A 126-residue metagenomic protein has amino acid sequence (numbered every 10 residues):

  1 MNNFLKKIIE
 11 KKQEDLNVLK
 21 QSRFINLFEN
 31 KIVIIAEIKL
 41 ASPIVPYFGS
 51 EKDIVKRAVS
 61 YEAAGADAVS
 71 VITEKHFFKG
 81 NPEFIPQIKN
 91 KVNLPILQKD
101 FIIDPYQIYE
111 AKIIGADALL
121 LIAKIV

Functional and structural regions predicted by a protein language model:
M1-I96, I103: Conserved N-terminal beta1-alpha1 strand-loop-helix module at the mouth
N93-V126: Conserved anion-binding
